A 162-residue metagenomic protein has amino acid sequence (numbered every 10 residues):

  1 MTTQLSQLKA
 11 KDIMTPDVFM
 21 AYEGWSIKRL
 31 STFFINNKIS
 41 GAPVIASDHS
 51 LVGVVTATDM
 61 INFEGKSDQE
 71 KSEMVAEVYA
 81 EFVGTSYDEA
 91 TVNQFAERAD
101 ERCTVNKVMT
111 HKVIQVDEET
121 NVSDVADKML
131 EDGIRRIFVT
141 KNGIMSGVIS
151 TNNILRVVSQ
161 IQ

Functional and structural regions predicted by a protein language model:
M1-Q162: Tandem CBS (Cystathionine beta-synthase) repeat/Bateman regulatory domains
